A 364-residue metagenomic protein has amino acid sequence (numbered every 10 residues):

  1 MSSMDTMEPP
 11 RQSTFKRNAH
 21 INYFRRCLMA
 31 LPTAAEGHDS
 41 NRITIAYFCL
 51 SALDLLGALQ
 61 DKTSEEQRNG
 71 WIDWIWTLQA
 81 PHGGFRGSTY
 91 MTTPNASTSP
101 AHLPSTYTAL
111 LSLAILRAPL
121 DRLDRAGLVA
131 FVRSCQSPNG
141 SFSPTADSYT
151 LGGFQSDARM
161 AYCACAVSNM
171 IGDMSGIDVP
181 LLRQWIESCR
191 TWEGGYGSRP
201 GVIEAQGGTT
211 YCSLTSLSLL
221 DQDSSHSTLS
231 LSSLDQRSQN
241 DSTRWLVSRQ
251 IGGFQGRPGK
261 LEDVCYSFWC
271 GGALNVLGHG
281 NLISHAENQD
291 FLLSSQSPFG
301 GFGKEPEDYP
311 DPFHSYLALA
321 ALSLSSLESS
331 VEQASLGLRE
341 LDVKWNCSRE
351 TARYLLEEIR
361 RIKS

Functional and structural regions predicted by a protein language model:
M1-S364: Preference for long, amphipathic alpha-helical scaffolds in soluble/luminal domains and all-alpha bundles
